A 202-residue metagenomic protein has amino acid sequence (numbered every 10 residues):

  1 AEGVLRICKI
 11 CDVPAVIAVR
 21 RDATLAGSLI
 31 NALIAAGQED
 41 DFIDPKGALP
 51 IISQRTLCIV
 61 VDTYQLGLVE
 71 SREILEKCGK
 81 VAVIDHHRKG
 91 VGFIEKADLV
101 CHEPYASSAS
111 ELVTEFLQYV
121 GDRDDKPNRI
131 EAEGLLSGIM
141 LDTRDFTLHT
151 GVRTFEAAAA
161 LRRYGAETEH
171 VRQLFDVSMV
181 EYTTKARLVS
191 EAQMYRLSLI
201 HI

Functional and structural regions predicted by a protein language model:
A1-I52: Anionic-ligand anchoring segments at beta-strand to alpha-helix junctions in alpha/beta enzyme folds, i.e., glycine
A1-V13, R88-L199: A structured phosphate/pyrophosphate-recognition subdomain
L5, I30, S71-L75, A158-A159: Short amphipathic alpha-helical segments and helix-helix/interface helices
A15-I17, V81, L135: Hydrophobic/aromatic residues located in beta-strands of well-ordered beta-sheets within soluble catalytic
Q38-L99: Active-site cofactor/cluster-binding pocket
I202: Calmodulin-binding IQ motif helices
